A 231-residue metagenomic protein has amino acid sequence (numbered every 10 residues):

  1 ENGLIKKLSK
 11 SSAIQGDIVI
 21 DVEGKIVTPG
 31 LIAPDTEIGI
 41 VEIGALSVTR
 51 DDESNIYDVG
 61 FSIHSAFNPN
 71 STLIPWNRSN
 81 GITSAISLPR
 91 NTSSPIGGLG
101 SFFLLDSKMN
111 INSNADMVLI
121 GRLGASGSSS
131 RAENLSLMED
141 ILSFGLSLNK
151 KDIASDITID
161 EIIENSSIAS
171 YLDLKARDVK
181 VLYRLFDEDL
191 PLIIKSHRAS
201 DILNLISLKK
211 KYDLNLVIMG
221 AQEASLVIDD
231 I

Functional and structural regions predicted by a protein language model:
E1-T28: Histidine-rich, glycine-flanked metal-binding segment
K25-L88: Metal-associated gating/positioning segment near the N- to mid-region
G30-L31, N112-N114, L226-D229: Short, charged, surface-exposed secondary-structure boundary motifs
T36-E37, R90, H197, A221-A224: Short, ordered loop/turn segments at secondary-structure junctions
I43-A45, G97-G100, D229-I231: Histidine/acidic-residue-rich catalytic or RNA/ligand-binding cores of hydrolases and nuclease-related proteins
F61-S65, S170, L216-I218: Short, flexible loop segments at the rims of nucleotide/cofactor-binding pockets, characterized by
R78-L216: Polyanionic/metal-chelating signatures
L203, Q222-I231: Catalytic core of soluble alpha/beta enzymes
